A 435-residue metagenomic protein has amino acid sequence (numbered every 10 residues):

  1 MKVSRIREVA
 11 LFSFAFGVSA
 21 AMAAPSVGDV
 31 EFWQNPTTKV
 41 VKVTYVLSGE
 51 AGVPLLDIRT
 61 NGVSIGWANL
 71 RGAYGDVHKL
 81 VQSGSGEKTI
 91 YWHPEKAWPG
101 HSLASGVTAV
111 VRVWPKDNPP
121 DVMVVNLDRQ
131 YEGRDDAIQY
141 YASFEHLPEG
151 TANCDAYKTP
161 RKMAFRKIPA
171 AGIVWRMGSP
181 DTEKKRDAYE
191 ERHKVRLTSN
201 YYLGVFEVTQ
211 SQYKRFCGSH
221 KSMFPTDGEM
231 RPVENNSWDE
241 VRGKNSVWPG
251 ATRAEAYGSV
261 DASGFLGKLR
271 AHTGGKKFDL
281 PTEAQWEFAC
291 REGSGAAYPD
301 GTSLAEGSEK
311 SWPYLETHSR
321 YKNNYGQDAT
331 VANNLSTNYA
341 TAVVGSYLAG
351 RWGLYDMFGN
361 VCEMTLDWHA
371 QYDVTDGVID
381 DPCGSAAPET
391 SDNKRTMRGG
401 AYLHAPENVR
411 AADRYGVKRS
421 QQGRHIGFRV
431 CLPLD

Functional and structural regions predicted by a protein language model:
K2-A10: Bacterial N-terminal signal peptides that target proteins for export
V9-S19: Bacterial N-terminal signal peptides
M22-P25, G106-G218, V260-F265, E292-G295 (+6 more regions): Short, compositionally biased
A23-P119: Long, compositionally biased, intrinsically disordered segments
A152-K162, K185-S294, G326, A332-Y355 (+1 more regions): Short aromatic-cysteine micro-motif
A188-V195, T302-L304, Y339-A340, M357-D435: Surface-exposed recognition segments
D239, N245-T273, Q285-L315, M357 (+2 more regions): An exposed tryptophan-centered "aromatic clamp" motif
G295-T341: Chymotrypsin/trypsin-fold serine protease catalytic domain
